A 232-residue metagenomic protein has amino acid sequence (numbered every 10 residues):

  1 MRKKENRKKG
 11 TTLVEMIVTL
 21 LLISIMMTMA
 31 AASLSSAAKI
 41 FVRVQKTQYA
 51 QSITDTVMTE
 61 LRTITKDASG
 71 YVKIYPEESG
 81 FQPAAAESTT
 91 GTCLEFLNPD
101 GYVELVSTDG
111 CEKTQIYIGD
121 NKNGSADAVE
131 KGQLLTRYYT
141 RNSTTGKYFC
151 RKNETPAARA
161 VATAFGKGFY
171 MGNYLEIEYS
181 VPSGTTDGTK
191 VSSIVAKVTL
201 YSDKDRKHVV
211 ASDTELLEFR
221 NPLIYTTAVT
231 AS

Functional and structural regions predicted by a protein language model:
M1-N6, A32, S107-G110, I118-G119: Short, charge-rich amphipathic segments
R2-K66: Aliphatic-rich helix starts adjacent to a transmembrane/signal segment
K9, S88-E95, E130, V191 (+1 more regions): Glycine-rich, flexible loop segments associated with nucleotide phosphate handling
T19, S24, T56, E60-Q82 (+2 more regions): Generic hydrophobic segment detector
V42, S52, Q82, T185 (+1 more regions): Residues in flexible loops and secondary-structure boundaries
Q45-Q51, Q82, Q115, Q133: Residue-identity detector for glutamine
A50, T65-D100: Short, glycine/small-hydrophobic-rich surface segments
Y102-S232: Intrinsically disordered, low-complexity regions enriched in Pro/Ser/Thr/Gly and acidic residues
